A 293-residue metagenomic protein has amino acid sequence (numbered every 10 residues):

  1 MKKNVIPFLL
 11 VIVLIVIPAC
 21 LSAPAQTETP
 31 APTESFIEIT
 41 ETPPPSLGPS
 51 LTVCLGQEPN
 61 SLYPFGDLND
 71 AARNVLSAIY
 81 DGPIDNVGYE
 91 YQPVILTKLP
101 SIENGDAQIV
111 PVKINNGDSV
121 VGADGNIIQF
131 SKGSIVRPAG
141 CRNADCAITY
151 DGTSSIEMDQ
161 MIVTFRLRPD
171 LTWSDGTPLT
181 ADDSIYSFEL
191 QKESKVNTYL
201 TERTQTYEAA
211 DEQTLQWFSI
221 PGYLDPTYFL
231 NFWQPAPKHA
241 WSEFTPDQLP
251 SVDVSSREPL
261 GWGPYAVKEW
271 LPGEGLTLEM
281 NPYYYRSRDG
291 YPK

Functional and structural regions predicted by a protein language model:
M1-N4: Positively charged n-region of N-terminal signal peptides that target proteins for export
L14-I15, A19-S46: Ser/Thr-rich, Proline-interspersed low-complexity disordered segments
G48-Q57, T97, M161-R166, S184-S187 (+4 more regions): Short, well-ordered beta-strand elements
L51, N60, S77, D81 (+5 more regions): Solvent-exposed, polar/charged alpha-helical surfaces in well-ordered, non-transmembrane soluble domains, broadly
C54-S154, L260: N-terminal lobe/hinge region of extracytoplasmic solute-binding protein
I84-G88, N104, T172, E189-V196 (+1 more regions): Sec-exported extracytoplasmic/periplasmic mature domains
E90, E193, N231-K293: Gly/Pro-rich hinge or "lid" segments in bacterial periplasmic/extracellular proteins
T164-R166, T172, P178-A181, I185 (+3 more regions): Surface-exposed binding/hinge segments that line and control ligand-binding clefts or catalytic entry sites
